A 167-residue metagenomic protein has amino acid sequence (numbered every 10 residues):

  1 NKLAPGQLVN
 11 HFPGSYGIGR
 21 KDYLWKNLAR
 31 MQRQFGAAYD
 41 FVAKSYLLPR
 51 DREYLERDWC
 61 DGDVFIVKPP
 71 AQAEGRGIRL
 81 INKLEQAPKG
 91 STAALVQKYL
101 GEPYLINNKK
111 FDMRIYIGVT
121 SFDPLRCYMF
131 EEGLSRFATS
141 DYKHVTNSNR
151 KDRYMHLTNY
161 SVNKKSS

Functional and structural regions predicted by a protein language model:
N1-V64, A71-A73, K83-Q86: Conserved N-proximal alpha/beta basic substrate-recognition cap immediately N-terminal to, or forming the N-lobe
Y54, D61-S167: Catalytic core of tubulin tyrosine ligase-like
